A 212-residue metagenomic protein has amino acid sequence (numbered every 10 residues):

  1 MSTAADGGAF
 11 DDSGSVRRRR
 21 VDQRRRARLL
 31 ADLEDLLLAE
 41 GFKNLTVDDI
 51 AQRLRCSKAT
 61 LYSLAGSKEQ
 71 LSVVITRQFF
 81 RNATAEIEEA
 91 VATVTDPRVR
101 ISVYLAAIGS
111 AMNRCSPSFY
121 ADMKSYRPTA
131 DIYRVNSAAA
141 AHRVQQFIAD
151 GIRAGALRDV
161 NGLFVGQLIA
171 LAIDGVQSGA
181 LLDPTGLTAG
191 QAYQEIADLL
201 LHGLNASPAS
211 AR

Functional and structural regions predicted by a protein language model:
M1-E40, N44-R53, Q70-V73: Basic, helix-initiating cap at the start of DNA-binding domains
M1-V16, V103, S110, A141-A154 (+3 more regions): C-terminal peripheral helix-coil segments that are non-catalytic and often amphipathic
D22, G162-I169, A189-Y193: Short amphipathic alpha-helix in the helical subdomain of ABC transporter nucleotide-binding domains
D22, S72, T76, F80 (+2 more regions): Amphipathic, non-transmembrane alpha-helical scaffold segments
D35, A39, S67, E89 (+7 more regions): Conserved amphipathic alpha-helical interaction elements at protein-protein interfaces in regulatory, energy-coupling
R55-A65: Short hydrophobic/aromatic patch on the recognition helix
V74, Q78, A85-R114, G166-I169: Hydrophobic alpha-helical connector segments
G109-Q146, I152-A156, L182: Short secondary-structure transition hinges
